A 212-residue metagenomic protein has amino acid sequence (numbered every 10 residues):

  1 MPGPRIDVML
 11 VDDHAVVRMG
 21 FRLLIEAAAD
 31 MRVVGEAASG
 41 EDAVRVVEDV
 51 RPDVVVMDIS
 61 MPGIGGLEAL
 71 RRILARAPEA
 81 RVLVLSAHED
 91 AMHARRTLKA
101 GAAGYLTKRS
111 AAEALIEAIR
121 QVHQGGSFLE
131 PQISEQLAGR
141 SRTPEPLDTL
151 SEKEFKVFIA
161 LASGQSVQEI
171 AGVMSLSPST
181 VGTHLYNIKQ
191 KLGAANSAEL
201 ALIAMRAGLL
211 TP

Functional and structural regions predicted by a protein language model:
D12, D58, S86: Active-site residues of response regulator receiver
D30-A38, V46, A194: Short hydrophobic/Thr-rich beta-strand motif most characteristic of the beta2 strand and flanking loop of CheY-like
S39-D42, P62-E68, E89: Acidic catalytic/metal-coordinating carboxylates
R45, L67-E79: Short amphipathic alpha-helix used as the core "switch/output" element in two-component signaling
V50-V56: Active-site beta3 strand of CheY-like receiver
H88-E89, S179: Short, conserved "switch-loop" micro-motifs in signal-transduction and mechanochemical regulators
M92-K99, A103-K156, A198, L209-T211: Short, flexible helix-to-coil linker/hinge segments that flank and couple to helix-turn-helix
S166-E199: Recognition helix of helix-turn-helix DNA-binding domains
